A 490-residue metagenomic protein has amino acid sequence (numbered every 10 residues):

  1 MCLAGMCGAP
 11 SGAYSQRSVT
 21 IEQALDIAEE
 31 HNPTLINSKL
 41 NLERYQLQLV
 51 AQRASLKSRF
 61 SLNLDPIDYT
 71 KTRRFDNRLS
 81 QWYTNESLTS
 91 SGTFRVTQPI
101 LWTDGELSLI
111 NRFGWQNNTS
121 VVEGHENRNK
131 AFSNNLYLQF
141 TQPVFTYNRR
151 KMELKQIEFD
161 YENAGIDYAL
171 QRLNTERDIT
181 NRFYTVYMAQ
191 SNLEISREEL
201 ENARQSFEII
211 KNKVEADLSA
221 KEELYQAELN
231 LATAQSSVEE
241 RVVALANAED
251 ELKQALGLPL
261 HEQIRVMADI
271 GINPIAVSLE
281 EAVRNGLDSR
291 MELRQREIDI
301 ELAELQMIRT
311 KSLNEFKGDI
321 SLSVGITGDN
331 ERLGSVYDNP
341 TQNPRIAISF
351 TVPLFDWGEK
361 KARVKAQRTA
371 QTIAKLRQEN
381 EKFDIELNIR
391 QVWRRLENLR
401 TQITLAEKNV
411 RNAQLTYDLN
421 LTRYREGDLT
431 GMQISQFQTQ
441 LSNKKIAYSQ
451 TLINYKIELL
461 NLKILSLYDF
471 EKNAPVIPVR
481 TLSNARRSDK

Functional and structural regions predicted by a protein language model:
A13-Y14, D68-T70, L260-E262, V266-M267 (+3 more regions): Acidic, low-complexity, intrinsically disordered peripheral segments
I36-L40, R53-A54, L101-K130, V144-R172 (+7 more regions): Sec/SRP-type N-terminal targeting helices
S38, F60-L64, L107-N111, F140 (+3 more regions): Membrane-embedded beta-strand positions of outer-membrane beta-barrel proteins
P66-T70, F113-N117, V144, V324-G328 (+2 more regions): Transmembrane beta-strands of outer-membrane beta-barrel pores
R78-W82, V121-E126, L333-V336: Extracellular loop and loop/strand-boundary signature of outer-membrane beta-barrel proteins
T84-L88, R128-F132, P340-Q342, N443: Short sequence motifs at beta-strands and strand-loop junctions characteristic of Gram-negative outer-membrane
L88-F94, N134-F140, A282, F316 (+1 more regions): Hydrophobic, lipid-facing positions within transmembrane beta-strands of outer-membrane proteins
K155-Y161, G165-N285, R395, L399 (+3 more regions): Periplasmic alpha-helical coiled-coil/stalk elements that build and connect Gram-negative outer-membrane
